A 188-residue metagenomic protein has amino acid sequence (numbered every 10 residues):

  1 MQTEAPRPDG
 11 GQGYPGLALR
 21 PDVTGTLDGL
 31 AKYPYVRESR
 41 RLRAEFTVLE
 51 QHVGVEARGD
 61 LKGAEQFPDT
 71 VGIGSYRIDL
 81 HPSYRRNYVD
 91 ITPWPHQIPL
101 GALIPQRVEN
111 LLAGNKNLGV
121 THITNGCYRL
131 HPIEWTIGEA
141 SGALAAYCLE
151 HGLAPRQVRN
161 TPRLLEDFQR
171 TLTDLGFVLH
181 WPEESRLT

Functional and structural regions predicted by a protein language model:
M1-T188: Flavin (FAD/FMN)-binding glycine-rich loop and adjacent Rossmann-like elements that form
